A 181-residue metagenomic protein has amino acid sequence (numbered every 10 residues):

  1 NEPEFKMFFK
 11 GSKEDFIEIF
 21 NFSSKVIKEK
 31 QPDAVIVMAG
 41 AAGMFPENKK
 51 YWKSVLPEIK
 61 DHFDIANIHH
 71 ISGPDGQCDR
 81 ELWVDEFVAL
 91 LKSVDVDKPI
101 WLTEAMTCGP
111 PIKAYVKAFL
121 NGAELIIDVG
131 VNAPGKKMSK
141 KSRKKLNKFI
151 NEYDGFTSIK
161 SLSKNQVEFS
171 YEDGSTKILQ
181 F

Functional and structural regions predicted by a protein language model:
N1-V94, C108-V116: Active-site cleft segment of glycoside hydrolase catalytic domains centered on the general acid/base Glu
A39, T103, D128-V129: Generic beta-sheet signal
N67, I100-E104: Active-site neighborhood of phospho(di)ester-bond hydrolases with catalytic His/Asp-centered motifs
T107-F181: Aromatic- and carboxylate-lined catalytic core of secreted/periplasmic carbohydrate-active enzymes
